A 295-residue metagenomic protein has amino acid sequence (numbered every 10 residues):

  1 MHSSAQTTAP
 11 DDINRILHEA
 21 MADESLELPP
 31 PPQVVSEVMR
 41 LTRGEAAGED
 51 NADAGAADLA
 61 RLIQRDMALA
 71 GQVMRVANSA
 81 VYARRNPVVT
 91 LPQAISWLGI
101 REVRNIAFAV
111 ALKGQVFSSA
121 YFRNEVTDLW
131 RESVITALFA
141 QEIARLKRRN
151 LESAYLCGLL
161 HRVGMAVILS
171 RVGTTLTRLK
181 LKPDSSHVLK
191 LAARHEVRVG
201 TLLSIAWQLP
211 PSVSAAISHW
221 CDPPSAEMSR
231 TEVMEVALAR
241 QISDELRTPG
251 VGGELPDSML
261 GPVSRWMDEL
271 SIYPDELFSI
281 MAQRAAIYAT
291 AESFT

Functional and structural regions predicted by a protein language model:
M1-T177, P183-L260, Y288, F294: Conserved alpha-helical "signature site" that marks functionally important helical segments or helix/loop junctions
D257-S271: Short helix/strand-capping connector loops at secondary-structure junctions
E269-T295: C-terminal accessory extensions/subdomains outside the catalytic/core fold
